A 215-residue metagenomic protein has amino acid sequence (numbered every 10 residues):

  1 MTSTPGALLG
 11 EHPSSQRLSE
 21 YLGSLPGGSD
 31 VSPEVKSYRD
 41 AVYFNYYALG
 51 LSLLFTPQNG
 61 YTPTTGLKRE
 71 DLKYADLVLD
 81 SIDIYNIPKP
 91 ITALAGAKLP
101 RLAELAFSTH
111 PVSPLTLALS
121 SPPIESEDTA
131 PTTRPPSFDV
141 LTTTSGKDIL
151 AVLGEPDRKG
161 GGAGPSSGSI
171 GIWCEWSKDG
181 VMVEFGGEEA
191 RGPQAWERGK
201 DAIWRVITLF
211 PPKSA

Functional and structural regions predicted by a protein language model:
T2-A215: A cross-family detector of function-defining hotspots
